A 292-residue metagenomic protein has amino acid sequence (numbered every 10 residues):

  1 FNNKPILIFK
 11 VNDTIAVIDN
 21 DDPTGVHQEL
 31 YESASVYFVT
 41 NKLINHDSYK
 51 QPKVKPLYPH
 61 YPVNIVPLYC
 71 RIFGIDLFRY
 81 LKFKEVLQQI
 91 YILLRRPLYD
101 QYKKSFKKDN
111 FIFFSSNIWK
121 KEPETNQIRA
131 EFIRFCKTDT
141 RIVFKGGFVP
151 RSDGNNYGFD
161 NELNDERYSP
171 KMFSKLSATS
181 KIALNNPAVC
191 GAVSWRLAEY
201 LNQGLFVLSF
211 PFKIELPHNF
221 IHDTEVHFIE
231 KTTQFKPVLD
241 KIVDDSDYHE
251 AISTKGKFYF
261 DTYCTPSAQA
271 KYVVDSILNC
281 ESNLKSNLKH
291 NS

Functional and structural regions predicted by a protein language model:
F1-S194, L208-H218: Nucleotide-sugar donor-binding catalytic core of glycosyltransferases
F159-N164, P170-L284: Catalytic binding pocket for nucleotide-activated donors in carbohydrate/polymer assembly enzymes
S282-L288, S292: Intrinsically disordered, low-complexity proline-rich tandem-repeat tracts
